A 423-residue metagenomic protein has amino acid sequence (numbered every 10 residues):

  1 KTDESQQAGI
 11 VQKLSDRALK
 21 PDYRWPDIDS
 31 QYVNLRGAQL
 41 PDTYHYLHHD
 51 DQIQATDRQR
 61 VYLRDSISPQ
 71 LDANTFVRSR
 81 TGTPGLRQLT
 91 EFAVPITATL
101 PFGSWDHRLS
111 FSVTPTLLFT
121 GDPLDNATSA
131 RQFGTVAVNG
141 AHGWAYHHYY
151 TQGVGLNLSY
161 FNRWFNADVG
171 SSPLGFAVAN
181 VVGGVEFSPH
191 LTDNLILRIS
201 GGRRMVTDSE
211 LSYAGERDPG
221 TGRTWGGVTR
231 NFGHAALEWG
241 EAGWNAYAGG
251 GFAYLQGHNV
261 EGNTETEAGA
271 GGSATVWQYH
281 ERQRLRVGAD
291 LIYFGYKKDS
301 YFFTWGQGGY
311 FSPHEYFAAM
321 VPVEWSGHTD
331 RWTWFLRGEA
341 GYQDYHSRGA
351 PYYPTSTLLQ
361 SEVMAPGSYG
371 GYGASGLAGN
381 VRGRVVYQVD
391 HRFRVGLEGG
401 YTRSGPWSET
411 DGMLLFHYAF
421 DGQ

Functional and structural regions predicted by a protein language model:
K1-Q423: Gram-negative and organellar
